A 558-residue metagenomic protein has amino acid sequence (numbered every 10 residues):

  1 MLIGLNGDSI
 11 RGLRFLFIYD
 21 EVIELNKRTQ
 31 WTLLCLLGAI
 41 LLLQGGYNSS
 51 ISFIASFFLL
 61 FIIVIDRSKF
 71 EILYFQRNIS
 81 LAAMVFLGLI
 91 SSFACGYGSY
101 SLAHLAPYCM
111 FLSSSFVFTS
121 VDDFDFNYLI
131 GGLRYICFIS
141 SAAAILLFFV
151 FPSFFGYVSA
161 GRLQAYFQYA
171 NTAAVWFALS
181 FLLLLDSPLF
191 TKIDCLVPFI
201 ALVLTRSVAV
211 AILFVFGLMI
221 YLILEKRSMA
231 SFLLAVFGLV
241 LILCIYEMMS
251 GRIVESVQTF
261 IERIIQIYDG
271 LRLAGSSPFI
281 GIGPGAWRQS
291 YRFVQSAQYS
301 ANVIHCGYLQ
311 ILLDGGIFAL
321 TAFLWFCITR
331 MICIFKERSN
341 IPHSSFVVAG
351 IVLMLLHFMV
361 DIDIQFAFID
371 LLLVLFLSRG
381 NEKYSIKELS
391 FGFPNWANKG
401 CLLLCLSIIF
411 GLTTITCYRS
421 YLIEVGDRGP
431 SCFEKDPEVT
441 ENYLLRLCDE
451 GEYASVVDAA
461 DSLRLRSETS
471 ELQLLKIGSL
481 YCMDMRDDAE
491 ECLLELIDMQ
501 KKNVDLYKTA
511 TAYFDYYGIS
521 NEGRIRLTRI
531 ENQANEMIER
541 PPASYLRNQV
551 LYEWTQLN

Functional and structural regions predicted by a protein language model:
M1-Y135, L183, S187-K192, M219-L234 (+7 more regions): Transmembrane signal-anchor hairpin modules in multi-pass inner-membrane enzymes, especially those that act on
Q30-L42, F53-I63, V85-S92, A103-V117 (+6 more regions): Alpha-helical transmembrane segments of multi-pass inner-membrane proteins
A142, L146-F151, L202, V210 (+3 more regions): A membrane-periplasm/extracellular boundary helix in multi-pass inner-membrane enzymes that assemble envelope glycans
Y169, R263, F366: Short, conserved phosphate/pyrophosphate- and ester-handling motifs at nucleotide-, phospho-/glycolipid
I264-N302, I311, G315-T321: TM-adjacent membrane-interface loops and short helices in multi-pass inner/ER membrane proteins
Y308: Short active-site alpha-helical segment characteristic of glycosyltransferases and processive polysaccharide synthases
